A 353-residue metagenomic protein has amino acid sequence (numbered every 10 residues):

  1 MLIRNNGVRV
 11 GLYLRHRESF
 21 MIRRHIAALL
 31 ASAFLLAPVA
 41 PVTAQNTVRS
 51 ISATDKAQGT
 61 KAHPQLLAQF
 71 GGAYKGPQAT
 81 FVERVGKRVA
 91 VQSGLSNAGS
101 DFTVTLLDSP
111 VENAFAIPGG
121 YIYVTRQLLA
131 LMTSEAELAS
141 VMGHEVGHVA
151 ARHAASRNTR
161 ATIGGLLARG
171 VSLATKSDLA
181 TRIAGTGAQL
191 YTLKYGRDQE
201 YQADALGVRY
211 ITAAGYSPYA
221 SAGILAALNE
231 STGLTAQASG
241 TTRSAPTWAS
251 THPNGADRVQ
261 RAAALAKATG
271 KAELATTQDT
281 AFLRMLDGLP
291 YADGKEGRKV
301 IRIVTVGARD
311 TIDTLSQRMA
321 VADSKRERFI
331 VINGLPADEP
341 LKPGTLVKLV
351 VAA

Functional and structural regions predicted by a protein language model:
N5-V10, L14-L30: Bacterial N-terminal signal peptides that target proteins for export
L30-A31, V124: Conserved RecA-like P-loop NTPase ATPase core
L35-V42: C-terminal segment of classical bacterial N-terminal signal peptides
A44-T175, T192, R209, A213-A214 (+1 more regions): Peri-catalytic and regulatory segments of divalent metal-dependent proteins
Q45-R49, T60, G72, T80 (+4 more regions): Extracytoplasmic and endomembrane cell-envelope/extracellular-matrix remodeling and assembly machinery
V89, R182, T186-Q189: Serine-dependent protease modules
S177-L179: Short hydrophobic alpha-helical membrane-entry/anchor segments
